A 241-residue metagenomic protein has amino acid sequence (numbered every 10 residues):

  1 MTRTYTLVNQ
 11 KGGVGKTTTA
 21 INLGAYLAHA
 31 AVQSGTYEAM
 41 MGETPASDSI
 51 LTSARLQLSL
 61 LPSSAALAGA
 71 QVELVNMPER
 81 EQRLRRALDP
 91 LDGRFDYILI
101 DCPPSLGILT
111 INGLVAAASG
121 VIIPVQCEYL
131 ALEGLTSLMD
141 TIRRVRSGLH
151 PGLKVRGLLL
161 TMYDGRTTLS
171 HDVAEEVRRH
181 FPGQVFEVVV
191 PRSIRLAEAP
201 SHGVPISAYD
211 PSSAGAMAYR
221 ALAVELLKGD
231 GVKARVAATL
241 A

Functional and structural regions predicted by a protein language model:
M1-A241: P-loop NTP-binding core
